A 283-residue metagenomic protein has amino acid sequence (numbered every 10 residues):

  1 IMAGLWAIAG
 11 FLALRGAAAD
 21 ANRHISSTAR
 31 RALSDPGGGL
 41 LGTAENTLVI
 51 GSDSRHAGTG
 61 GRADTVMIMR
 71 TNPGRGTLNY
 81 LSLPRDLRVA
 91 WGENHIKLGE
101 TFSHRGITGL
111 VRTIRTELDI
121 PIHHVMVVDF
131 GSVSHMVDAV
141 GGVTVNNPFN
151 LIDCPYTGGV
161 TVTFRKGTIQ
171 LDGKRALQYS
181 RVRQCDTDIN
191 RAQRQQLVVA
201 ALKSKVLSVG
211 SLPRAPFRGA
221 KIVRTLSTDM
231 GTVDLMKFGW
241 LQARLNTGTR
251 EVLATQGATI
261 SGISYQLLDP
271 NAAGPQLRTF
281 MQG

Functional and structural regions predicted by a protein language model:
I1-G283: Non-catalytic, solvent-exposed segments at the cell envelope interface
